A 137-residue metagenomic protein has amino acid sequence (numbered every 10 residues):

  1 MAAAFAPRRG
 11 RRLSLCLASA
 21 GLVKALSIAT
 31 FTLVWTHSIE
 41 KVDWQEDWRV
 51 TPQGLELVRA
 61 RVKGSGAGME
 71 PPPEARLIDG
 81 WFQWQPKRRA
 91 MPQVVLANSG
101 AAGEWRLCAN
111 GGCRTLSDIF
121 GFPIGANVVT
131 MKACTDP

Functional and structural regions predicted by a protein language model:
A2-A18, V23: Short N-terminal edge-element motif at the start of the domain
G10-R12, I28, S99-E104: A short, compositionally biased
C16, A20-P72: N-terminal secretory signal peptides
P71-P137: Mature, soluble, non-transmembrane domains
